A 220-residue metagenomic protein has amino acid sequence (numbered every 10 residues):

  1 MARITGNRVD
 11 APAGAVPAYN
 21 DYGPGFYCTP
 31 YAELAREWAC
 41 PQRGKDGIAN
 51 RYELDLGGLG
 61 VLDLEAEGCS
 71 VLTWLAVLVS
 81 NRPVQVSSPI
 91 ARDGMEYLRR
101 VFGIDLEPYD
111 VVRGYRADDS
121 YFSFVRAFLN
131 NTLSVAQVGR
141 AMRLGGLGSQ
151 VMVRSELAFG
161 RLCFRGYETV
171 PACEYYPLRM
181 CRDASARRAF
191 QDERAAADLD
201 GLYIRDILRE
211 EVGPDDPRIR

Functional and structural regions predicted by a protein language model:
M1-F26, L34-R36, C40-Q42: Glycine-rich loop/turn
R8, N20-D21, E37, P41-G47 (+2 more regions): Conserved NAD+-utilizing ADP-ribose enzyme module
